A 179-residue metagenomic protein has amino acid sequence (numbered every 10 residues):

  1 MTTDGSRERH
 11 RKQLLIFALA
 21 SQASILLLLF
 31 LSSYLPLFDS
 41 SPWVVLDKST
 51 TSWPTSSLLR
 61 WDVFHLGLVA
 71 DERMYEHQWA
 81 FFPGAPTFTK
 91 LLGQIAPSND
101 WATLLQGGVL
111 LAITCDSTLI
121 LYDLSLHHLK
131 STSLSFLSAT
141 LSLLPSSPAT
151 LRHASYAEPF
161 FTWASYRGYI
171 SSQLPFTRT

Functional and structural regions predicted by a protein language model:
M1-K48: Start-transfer (signal-anchor) and selected internal transmembrane alpha helices of multi-pass inner/ER membrane
L15-L19, A80, G108, F136-T140: Hydrophobic alpha-helical transmembrane segments
S21-L37, K90-Q94, T114-L126, S142 (+3 more regions): Membrane-embedded alpha-helices of multi-pass membrane proteins, especially ion channels and transporters
S57-S98: Short hydrophobic/aromatic helix or loop-helix immediately within or flanking a transmembrane segment in polytopic
D100-L105, L121-L144: Transmembrane-helix signature of polytopic, membrane-embedded enzymes that assemble or transfer cell-envelope glycans
Q106-L111, A157, Y169: Alpha-helical transmembrane segments of multi-pass integral membrane proteins
T150-F160: Short acidic/glycine- and proline-prone juxtamembrane loop motifs at membrane-interface regions of multi-pass membrane
F160-T179: Specific aromatic-rich, kink-prone transmembrane helix
